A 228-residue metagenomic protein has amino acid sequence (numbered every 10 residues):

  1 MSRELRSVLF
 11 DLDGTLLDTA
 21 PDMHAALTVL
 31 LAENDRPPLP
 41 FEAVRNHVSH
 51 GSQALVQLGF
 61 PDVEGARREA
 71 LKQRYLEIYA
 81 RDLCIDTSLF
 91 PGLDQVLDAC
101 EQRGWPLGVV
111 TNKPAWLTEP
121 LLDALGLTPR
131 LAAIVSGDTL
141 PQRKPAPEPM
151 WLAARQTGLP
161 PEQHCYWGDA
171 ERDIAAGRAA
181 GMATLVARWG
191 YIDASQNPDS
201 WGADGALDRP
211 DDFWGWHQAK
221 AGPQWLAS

Functional and structural regions predicted by a protein language model:
M1-R6, E42, D98-E101, A115 (+1 more regions): Asp-based, Mg2+/Mn2+-dependent phosphohydrolase catalytic module
S2-Q95, E101-R103, P114-W116: N-terminal helical cap/lid subdomain that shapes the substrate entry/recognition surface in HAD-like hydrolases
L9-D11, V110, W167: Generic enzyme active-site microenvironment
T15, H50-S52, L93, V109 (+3 more regions): Gly/Ser/Thr-rich helix-start
L16, C84-I85, P106-L107, D138 (+1 more regions): A generic structural signal for short
D18, V109-T111, V186: Hydrophobic residues in well-ordered beta-strands that form the structural core
P37, P106, A183: Residue-level detector of anion-binding/catalytic polar loops
L89, V110, Q142: Residue-level marker of regulatory loop/turn positions in helix-turn-helix DNA-binding domains and in histidine
